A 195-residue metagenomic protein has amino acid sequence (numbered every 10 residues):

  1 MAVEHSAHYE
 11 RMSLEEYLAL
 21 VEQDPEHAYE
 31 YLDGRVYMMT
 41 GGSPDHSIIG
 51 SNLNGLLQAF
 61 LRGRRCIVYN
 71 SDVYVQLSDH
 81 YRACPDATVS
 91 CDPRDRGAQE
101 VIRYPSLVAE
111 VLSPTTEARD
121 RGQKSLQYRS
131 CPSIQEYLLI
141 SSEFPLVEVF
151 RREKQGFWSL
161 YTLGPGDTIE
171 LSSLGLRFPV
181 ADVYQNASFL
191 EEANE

Functional and structural regions predicted by a protein language model:
M1-E195: Gly/Pro/Ser/Thr-rich low-complexity, intrinsically disordered segments predominantly at protein N-termini
